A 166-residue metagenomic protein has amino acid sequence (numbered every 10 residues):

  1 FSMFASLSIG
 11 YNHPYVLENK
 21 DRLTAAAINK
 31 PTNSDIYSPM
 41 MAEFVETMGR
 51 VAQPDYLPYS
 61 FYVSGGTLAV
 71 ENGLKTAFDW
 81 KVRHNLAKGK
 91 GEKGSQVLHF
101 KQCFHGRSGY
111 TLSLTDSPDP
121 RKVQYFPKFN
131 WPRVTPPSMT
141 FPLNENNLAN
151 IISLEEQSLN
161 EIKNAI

Functional and structural regions predicted by a protein language model:
F1-S2, T135: Short beta-strands and strand-loop turn motifs
S2-M3, S64: Glycine/serine-rich anion-binding loops at beta->alpha junctions that coordinate negatively charged ligand groups
F4-L23, S34-T47, S113-D116: A structural motif shared across PLP-dependent enzymes of the aminotransferase-like
S6-L7, P31, Y59, I152: Short, flexible active-site loop motifs that bind/organize anionic cofactors or intermediates
A26-A27: Short alpha-helical transmembrane segments in multi-pass integral membrane proteins
P31-N33, F100: Generic beta-sheet signal
E46-I166: PLP-dependent aspartate aminotransferase-fold enzymes
